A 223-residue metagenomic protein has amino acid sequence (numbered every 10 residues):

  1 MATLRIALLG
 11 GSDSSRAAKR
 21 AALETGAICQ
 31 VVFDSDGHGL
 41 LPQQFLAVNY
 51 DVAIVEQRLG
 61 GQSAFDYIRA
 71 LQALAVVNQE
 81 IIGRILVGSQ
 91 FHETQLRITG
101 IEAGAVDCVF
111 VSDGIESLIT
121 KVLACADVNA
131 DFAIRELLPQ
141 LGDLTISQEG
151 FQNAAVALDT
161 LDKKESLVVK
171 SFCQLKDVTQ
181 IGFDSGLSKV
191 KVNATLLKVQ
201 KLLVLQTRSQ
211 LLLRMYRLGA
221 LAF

Functional and structural regions predicted by a protein language model:
A2-S15, K19-L23, F33, A53: Conserved acidic segment of CheY-like receiver
I28-G37, L205: Short hydrophobic/Thr-rich beta-strand motif most characteristic of the beta2 strand and flanking loop of CheY-like
G37, D51-Q79: Conserved phosphotransfer microenvironments
N78-H92: A short, hydrophobic beta-strand element within the central beta-sheet of small alpha/beta folds
S112-V156: Short, flexible helix-to-coil linker/hinge segments that flank and couple to helix-turn-helix
E149-V192: Helix-turn-helix DNA-binding segment
L197-F223: Basic, Lys/Arg-enriched C-terminal extension of HTH/homeodomain DNA-binding domains
